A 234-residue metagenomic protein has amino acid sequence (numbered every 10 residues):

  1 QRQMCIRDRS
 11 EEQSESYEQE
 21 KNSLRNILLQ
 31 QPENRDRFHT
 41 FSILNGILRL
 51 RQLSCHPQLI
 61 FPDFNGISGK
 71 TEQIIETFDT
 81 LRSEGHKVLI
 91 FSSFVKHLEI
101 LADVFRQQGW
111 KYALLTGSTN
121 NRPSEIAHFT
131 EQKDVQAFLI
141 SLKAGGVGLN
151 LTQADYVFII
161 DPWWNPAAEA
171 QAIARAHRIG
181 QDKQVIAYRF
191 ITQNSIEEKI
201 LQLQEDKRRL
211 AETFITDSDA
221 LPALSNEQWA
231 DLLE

Functional and structural regions predicted by a protein language model:
Q1-N22, G117, Q136-L224: SF2 helicase/translocase ATPase core recognition
Q3, R7-Q13, E18-Q19, P32-L149 (+2 more regions): Conserved Helicase C-terminal RecA-like lobe
S23-Q30: Cytochrome P450 catalytic domain signature, combining two hallmark sequence patches
R25, R51, A102, A211-E212: Structural signal for well-ordered, non-membrane alpha-helices
